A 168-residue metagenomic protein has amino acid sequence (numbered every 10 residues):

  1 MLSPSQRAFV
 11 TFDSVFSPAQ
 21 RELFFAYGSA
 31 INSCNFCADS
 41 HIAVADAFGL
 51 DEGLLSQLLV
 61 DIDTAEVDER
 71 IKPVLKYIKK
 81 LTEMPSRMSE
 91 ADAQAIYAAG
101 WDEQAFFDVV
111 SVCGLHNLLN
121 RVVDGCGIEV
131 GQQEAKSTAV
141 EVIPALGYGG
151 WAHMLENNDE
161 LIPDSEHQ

Functional and structural regions predicted by a protein language model:
M1-Q168: Hydrophobic alpha-helical segments
